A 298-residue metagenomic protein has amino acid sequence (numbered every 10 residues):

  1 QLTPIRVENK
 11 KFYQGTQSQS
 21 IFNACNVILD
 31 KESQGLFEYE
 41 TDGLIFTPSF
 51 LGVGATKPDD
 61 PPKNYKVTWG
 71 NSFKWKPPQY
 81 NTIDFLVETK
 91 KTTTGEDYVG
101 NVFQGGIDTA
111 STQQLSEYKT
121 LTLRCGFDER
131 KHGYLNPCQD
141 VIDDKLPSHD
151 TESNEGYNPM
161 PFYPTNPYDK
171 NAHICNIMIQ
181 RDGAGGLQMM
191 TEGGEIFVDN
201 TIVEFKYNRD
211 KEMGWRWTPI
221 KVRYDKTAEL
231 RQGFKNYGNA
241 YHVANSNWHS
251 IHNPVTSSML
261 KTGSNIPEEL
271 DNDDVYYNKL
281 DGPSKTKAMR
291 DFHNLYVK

Functional and structural regions predicted by a protein language model:
L2-K298: Nucleic-acid 5′ end/cap handling module spanning
